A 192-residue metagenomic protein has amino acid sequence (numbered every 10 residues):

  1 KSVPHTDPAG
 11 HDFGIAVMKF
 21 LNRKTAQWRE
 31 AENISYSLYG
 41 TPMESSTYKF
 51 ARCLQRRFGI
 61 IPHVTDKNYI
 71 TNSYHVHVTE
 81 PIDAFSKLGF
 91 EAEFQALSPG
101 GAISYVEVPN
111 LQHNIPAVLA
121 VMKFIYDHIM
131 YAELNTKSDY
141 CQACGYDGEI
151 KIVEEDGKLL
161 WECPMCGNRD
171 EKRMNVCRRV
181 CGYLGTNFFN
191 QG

Functional and structural regions predicted by a protein language model:
K1-G192: Long, C-terminal-biased catalytic regions of enzyme "large/alpha" subunits
